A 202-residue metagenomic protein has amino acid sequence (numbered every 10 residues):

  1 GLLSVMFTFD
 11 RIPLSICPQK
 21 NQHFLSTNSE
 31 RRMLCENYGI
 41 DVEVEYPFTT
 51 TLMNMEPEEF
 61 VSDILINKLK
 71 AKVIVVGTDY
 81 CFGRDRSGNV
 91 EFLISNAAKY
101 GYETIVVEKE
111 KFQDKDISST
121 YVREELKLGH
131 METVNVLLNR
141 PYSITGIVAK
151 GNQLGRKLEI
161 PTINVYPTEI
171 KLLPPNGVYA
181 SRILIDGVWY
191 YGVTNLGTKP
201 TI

Functional and structural regions predicted by a protein language model:
L2, I40, Y102, R140 (+1 more regions): Short glycine/serine/threonine/alanine-rich loop segments
L2-L69: Core alpha/beta nucleotide-donor-binding catalytic domains of modification enzymes
F9-R11, F48, K109-K111, Q153 (+2 more regions): Residues that form or immediately flank small-molecule/cofactor binding pockets and catalytic motifs
I16, V148, V165: Short clusters of hydrophobic/aromatic residues that line enzyme substrate/ligand-binding pockets
S29-M33, N67-K72, K99-G101, G129-E132 (+2 more regions): Glycine-rich loops and low-complexity Gly/Arg-rich segments that provide flexible linkers or classic glycine-based
P47, T78, L196-T198: Short secondary-structure boundary segments
N54-P161: Classical nucleotidyltransferase
G151-I202: Phosphate/ribose-recognition catalytic cores of enzymes acting on nucleotide-derived substrates
